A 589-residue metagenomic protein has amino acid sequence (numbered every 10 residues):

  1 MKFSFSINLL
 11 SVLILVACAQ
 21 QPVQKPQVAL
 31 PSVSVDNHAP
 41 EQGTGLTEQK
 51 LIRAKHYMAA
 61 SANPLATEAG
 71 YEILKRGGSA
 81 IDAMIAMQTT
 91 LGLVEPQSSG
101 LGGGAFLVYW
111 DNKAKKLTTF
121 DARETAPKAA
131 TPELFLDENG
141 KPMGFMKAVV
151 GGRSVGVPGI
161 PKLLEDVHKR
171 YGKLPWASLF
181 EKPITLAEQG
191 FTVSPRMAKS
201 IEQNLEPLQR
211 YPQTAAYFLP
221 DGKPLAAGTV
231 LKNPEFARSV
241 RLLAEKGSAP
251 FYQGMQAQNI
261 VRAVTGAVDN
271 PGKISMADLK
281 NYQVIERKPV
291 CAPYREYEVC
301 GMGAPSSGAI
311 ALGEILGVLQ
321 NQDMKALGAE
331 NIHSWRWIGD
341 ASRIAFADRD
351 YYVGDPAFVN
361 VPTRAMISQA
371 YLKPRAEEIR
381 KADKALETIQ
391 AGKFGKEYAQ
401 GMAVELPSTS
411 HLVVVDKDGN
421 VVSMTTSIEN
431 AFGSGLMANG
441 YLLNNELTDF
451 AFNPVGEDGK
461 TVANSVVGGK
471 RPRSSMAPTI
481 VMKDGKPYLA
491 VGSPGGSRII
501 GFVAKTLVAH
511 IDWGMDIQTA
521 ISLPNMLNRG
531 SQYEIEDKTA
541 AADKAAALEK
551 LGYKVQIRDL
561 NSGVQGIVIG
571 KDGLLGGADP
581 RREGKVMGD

Functional and structural regions predicted by a protein language model:
M1-L9: Bacterial N-terminal signal peptides that target proteins for export
V16-A17: C-terminal motif of bacterial Sec signal peptides marking the signal peptidase cleavage site
K25-E68, E72, A80-I81, I85-K246 (+6 more regions): Noncatalytic scaffold domains of N-terminal-nucleophile
D36-N37, N321-S427: Internal maturation/activation junctions in enzymes
L93-G100, G104-T119, N270-S275, N420-G485 (+3 more regions): Active-site rim segments in enzyme catalytic domains, especially the processed small/beta chain of N-terminal
E286, L406-T409, S474-M476: Short, small/polar residue-rich loop motifs at catalytic or cofactor-binding pockets
D418, G469-R471, V503, D512-D559: Extended C-terminal subregions enriched in glycine
